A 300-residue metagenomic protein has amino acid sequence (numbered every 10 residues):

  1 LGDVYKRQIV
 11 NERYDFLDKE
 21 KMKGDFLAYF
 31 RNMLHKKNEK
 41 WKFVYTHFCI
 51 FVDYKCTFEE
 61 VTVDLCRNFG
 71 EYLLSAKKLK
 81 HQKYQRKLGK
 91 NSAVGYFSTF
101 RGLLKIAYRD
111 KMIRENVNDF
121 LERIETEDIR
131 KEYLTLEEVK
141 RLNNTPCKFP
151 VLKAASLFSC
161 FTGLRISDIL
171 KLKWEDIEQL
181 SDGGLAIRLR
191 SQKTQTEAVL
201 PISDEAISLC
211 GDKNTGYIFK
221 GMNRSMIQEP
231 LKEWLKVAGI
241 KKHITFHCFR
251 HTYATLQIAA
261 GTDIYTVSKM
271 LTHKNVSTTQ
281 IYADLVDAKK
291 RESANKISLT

Functional and structural regions predicted by a protein language model:
L1-Y5: Short, small-residue-biased leader/transition segments that mark boundaries at the very start of proteins
V10-N11, G24-Y84, L103-K105: Basic/aromatic-enriched alpha-helical hairpins
L79, R86-K90, V94, R109 (+3 more regions): Basic, Lys/Arg- and aromatic-enriched nucleic-acid-binding interface segment
R109, L157, F161, D168 (+2 more regions): C-terminal catalytic core of tyrosine-transesterase DNA break-rejoin enzymes
E122-R123, E132, L136-E138, K171-C210: Conserved tyrosine-mediated DNA breakage-rejoining catalytic core shared by Y-recombinases
Y133, S191-Q195, L271-K296: Catalytic-site neighborhood detector that most strongly recognizes the C-terminal catalytic loop/helix of tyrosine
D176-D182, K241-K242, T262-I281, E292: Short, polar N-cap/turn motifs at the start of nucleic acid-interacting alpha helices
S203-K241: Active-site/catalytic core of tyrosine-dependent DNA strand-transfer enzymes
